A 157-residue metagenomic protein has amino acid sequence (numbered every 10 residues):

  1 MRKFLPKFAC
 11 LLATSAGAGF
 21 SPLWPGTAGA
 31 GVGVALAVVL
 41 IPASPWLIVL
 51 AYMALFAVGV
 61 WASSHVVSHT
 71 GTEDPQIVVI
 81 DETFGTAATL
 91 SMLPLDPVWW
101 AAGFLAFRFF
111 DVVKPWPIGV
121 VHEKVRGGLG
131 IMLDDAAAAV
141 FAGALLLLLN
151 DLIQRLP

Functional and structural regions predicted by a protein language model:
M1-A30, W61-T89, F109-V140: Interhelical loop and helix-boundary elements at the membrane-water interface of polytopic inner-membrane proteins
A30, V34, S44-F56: Loop-to-helix transition at the N-terminal end of transmembrane alpha-helices
V34, M92-L93, G127, G143: Aromatic-rich, lipid-facing transmembrane alpha helices and their immediate juxtamembrane interface loops in integral
V38, P42, S68-H69, L90-S91 (+2 more regions): Transmembrane helix-loop junction
V38, Y52-W61, G85, L90-S91 (+2 more regions): Alpha-helical transmembrane segments of multi-pass membrane proteins
L40-L47, M92-W99: Transmembrane helix interruption/hinge and helix-loop junction motifs
L148-P157: Juxtamembrane boundary at the C-terminal end of a transmembrane helix
